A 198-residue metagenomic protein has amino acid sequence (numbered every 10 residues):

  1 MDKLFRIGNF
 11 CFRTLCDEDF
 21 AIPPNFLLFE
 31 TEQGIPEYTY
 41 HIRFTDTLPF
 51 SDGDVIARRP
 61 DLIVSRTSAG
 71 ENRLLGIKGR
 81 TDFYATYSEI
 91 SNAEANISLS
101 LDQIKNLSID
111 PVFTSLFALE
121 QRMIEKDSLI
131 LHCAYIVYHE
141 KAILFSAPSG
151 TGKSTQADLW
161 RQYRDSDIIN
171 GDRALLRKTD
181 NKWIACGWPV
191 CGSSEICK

Functional and structural regions predicted by a protein language model:
M1-L144, P148-S149, L159-I169, A174-K198: A noncatalytic interaction/capping subdomain that flanks phosphate/NTP-handling catalytic cores
K153: Conserved lysine of the Walker
Q156: Hydrophobic positions on the alpha1 helix immediately C-terminal to the Walker A/P-loop
